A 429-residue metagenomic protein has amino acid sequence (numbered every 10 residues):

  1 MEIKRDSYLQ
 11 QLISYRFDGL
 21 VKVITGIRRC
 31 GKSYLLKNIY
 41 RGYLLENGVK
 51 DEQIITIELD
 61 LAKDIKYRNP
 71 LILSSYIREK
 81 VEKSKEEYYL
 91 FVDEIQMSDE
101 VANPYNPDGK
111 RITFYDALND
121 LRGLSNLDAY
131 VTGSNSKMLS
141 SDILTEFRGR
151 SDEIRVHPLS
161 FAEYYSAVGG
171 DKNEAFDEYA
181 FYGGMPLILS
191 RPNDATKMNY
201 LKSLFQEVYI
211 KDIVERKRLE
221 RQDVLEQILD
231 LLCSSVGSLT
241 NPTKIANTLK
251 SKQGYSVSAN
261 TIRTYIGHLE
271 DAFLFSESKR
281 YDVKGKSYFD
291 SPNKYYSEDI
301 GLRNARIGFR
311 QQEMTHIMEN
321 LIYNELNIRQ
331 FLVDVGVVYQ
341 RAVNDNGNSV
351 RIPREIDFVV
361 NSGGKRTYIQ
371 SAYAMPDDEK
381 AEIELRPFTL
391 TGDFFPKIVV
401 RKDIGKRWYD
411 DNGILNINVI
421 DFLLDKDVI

Functional and structural regions predicted by a protein language model:
E2, G19, T25, R29 (+4 more regions): A cross-kingdom feature that marks ATP-driven nucleic-acid transaction machinery
E2, H157-Y339, R351: Interdomain hinge/linker elements that couple catalytic modules in large macromolecular machines
I3-F17: Pre-Walker A adenine-sensing motif
I55-E86: Short glycine-rich substrate-engagement loop in P-loop NTPases that contacts/grips substrate
K63-D64, I95-D99, M138-L139: Catalytic P-loop NTPase motifs of RecA-like helicase/translocase cores
F91, D128-S134, R155: Structural recognition of the conserved hydrophobic beta-strand(s) that form the central parallel beta-sheet of P-loop
Q96-Y130: Conserved Walker B catalytic segment
S136-D152, V168-G169: Short regulatory helix/loop adjacent to the ATP-binding pocket of P-loop NTPases
